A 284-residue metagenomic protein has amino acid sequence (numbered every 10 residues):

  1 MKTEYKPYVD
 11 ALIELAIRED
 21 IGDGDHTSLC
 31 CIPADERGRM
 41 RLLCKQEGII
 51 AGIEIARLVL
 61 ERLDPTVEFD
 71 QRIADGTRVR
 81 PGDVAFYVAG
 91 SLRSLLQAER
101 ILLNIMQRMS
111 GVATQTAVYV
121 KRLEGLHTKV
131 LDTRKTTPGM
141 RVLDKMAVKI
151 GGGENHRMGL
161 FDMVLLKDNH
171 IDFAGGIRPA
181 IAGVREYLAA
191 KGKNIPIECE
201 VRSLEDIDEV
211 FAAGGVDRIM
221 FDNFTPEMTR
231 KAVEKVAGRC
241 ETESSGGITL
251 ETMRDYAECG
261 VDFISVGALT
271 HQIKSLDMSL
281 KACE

Functional and structural regions predicted by a protein language model:
M1-A213, R218, E227-K235, E241-E243 (+2 more regions): Acidic/glycine-rich phosphate/pyrophosphate-binding loops and surrounding catalytic core that coordinate Mg2+
D222-N223, G246, A268-L269: Short secondary-structure boundary segments
L250: Cys/His-rich Zn2+-binding cysteine-cluster or related metal-binding knuckle/ribbon modules and their
A268-E284: Short, charged, intrinsically disordered terminal tails
